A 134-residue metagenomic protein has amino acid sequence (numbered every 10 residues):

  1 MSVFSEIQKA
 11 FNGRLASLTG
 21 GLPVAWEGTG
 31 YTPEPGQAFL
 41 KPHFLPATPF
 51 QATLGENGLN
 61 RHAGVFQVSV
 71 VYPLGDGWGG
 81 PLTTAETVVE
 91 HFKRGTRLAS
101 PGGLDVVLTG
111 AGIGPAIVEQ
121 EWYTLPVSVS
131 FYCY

Functional and structural regions predicted by a protein language model:
M1-G58, D76-G79, T87-H91, G95-P101 (+1 more regions): Small/polar-rich, solvent-exposed N-terminal microdomains that initiate assembly or binding
L22, V89-Y134: Acidic-leaning, charged glycine-interspersed low-complexity segments
T29, Q37, P42, V70 (+2 more regions): Intrinsically disordered, low-complexity segments enriched in small/polar residues
L54-R61, I117-Q120: Short, solvent-exposed beta-strand/turn "edge" segments of beta-rich domains on protein surfaces
N60-L74, Y123-Y134: Oligomerization/assembly interface segments of phage tail-like spikes and tubes
